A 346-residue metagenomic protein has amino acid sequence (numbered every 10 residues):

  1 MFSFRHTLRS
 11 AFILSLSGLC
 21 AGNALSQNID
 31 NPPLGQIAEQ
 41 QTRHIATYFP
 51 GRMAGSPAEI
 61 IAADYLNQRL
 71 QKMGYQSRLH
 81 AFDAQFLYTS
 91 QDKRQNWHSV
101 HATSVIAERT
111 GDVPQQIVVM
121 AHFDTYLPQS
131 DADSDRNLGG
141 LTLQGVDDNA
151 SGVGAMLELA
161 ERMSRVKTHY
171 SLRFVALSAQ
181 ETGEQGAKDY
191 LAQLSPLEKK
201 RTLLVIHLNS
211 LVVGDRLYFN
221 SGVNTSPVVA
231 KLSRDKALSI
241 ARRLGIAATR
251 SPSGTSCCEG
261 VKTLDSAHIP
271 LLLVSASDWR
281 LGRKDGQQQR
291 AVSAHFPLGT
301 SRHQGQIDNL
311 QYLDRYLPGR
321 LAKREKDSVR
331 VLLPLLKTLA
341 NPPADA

Functional and structural regions predicted by a protein language model:
F2-F12: Bacterial N-terminal signal peptides that target proteins for export
S10-C20: Bacterial N-terminal signal peptides
N28-L34, A46-I60, Q91-N96, L138-N149 (+5 more regions): Second-shell loop/turn segments in exported
I37-Q40, H44, P57-S77, S151-E158 (+8 more regions): Extracytoplasmic/secreted proteins, especially bacterial periplasmic and envelope-associated proteins
H44-T110: A non-catalytic alpha/beta surface segment that caps or lines the substrate-entry region of metallo-dependent hydrolase
H101, G140-V228, G260: Acidic/histidine-rich catalytic neighborhood of metal-dependent amide-processing enzymes
A241-V261, S275-D278: Short catalytic/ligand-gating loop segments at beta-alpha or beta-beta junctions within enzyme catalytic domains
R283-A346: His/Asp/Glu-rich mid-to-C-terminal helical/loop segments that flank catalytic regions of hydrolases
